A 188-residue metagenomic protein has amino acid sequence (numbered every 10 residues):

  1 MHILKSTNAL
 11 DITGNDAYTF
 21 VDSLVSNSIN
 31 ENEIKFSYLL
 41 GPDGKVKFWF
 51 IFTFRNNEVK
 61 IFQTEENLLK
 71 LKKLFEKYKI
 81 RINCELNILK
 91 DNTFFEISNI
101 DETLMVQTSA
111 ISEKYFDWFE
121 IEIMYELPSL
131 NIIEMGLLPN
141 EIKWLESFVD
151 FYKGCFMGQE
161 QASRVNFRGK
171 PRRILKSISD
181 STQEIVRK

Functional and structural regions predicted by a protein language model:
M1-K188: Basic, glycine/lysine-rich polyanion-binding surfaces/domains
